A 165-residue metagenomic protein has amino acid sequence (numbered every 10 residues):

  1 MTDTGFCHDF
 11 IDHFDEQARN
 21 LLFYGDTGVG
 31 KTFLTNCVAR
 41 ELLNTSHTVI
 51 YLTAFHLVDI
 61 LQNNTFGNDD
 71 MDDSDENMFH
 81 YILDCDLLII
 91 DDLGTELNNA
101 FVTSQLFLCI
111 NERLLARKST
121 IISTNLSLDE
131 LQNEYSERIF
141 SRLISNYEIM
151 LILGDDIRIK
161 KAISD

Functional and structural regions predicted by a protein language model:
M1-L21: Pre-Walker A (pre-P-loop) alpha-helix and adjacent loop at the N terminus of AAA/AAA+ ATPase modules, a conserved
T4-G5, A18, L43, H47-D84: Short glycine-rich substrate-engagement loop in P-loop NTPases that contacts/grips substrate
D15, L43, L114: Conserved ATPase "switch" residues in P-loop NTPase domains
Q17-T35: Walker A/P-loop nucleotide-binding motif
F33-S46: P-loop NTPase Walker A phosphate-binding motif
A39, L57-N64, L93-D165: Replace "adjacent to P-loop NTPase cores in ATP/GTP-dependent enzymes" with "adjacent to NTP-binding cores
H47-T48, D84-L87, A116-I122: Loop/turn-to-beta-strand initiation segments
